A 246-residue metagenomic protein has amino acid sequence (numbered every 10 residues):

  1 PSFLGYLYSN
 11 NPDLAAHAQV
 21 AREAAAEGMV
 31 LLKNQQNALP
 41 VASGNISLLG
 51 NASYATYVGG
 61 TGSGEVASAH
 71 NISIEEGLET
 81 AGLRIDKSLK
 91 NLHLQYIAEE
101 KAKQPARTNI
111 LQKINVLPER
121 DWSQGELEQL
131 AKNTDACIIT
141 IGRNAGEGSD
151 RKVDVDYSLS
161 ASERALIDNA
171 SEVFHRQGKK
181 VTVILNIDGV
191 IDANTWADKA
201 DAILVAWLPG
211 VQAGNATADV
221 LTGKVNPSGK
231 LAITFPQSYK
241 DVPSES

Functional and structural regions predicted by a protein language model:
P1-S246: C-terminal non-catalytic regions of proteins with extracellular/luminal or membrane-system context
